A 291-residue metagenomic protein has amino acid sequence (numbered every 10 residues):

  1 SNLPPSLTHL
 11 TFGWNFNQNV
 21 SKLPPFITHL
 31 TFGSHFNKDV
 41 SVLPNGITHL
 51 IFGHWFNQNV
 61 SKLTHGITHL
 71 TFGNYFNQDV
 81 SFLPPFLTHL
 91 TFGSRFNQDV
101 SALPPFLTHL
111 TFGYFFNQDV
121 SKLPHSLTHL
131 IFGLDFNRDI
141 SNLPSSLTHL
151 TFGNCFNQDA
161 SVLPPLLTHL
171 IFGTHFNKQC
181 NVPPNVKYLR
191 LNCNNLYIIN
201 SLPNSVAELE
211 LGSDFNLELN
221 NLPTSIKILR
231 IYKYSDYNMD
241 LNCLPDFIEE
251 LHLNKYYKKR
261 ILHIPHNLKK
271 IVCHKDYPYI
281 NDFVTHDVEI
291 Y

Functional and structural regions predicted by a protein language model:
S1-L3, N17-L23, K38-P44, N57-T64 (+11 more regions): Short, T/G/N/S-enriched strand-turn elements that build extracellular solenoid repeat scaffolds
S6, S34, S94, S126 (+1 more regions): Serine residues within intrinsically disordered or low-complexity segments
T11-Q18, T31-N37, I51-Q58, T71-Q78 (+10 more regions): Concave beta-strand-loop units of leucine-rich repeat
H274, F283-Y291: Eukaryotic intrinsically disordered, low-complexity regulatory regions enriched in Ser/Thr/Pro and acidic residues
